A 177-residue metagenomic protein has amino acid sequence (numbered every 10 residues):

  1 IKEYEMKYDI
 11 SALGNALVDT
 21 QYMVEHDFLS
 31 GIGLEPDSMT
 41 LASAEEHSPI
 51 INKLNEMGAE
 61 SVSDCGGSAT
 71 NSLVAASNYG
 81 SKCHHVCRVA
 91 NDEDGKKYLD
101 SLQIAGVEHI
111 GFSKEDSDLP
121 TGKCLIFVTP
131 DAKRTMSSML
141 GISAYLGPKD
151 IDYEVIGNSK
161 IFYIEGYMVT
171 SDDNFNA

Functional and structural regions predicted by a protein language model:
Y4-M39, S61-D64, R88-A90, K96-E115 (+1 more regions): Ribokinase/PfkB-type carbohydrate-kinase core domain
S30-N55: Active-site gating loops and adjacent loop-to-helix segments of metal-dependent hydrolytic enzymes
E45-I50, S72-A76, Y153-N158: Short amphipathic alpha-helical segments, especially helix-boundary/capping motifs
M57-A59: Nucleotide-activated donor-dependent transferases that construct or modify glycoconjugates
N71-C83, V128-T129: Alpha-helix C-terminal capping segments
